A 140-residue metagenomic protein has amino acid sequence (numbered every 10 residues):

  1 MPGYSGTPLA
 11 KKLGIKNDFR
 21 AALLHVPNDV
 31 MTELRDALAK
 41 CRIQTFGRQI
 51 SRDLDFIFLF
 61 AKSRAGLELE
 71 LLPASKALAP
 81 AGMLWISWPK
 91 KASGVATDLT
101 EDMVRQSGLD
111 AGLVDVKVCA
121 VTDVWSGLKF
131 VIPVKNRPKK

Functional and structural regions predicted by a protein language model:
F19, G82: Glycine-centered, small-residue-biased loops immediately flanking beta-strands in adenine/cofactor-binding cores
N28-L34, G94-A96: Short, charged/polar "capping" segments at the starts of alpha-helices and the immediately preceding loops
R42-D53: Short acidic low-complexity segments
R64-P73: A short, conserved alpha-helix within the catalytic core of class I
L78-P80: Helix-to-beta-strand junctions that scaffold the AdoMet/dcAdoMet cofactor pocket in Class I SAM-dependent enzymes
M83-K90: Short beta-strands and strand-loop turn motifs
A92-M103: Conserved class I S-adenosyl-L-methionine
A111-K140: Class I S-adenosyl-L-methionine
